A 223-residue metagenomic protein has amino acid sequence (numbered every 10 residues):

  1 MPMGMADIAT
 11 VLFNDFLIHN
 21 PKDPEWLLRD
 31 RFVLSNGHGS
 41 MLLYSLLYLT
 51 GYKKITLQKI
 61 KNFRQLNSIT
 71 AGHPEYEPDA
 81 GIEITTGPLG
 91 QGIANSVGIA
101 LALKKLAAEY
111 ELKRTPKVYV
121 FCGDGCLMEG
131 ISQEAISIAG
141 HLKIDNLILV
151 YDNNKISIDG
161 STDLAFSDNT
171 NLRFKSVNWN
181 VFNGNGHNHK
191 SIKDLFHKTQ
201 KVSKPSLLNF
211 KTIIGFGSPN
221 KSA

Functional and structural regions predicted by a protein language model:
P2-H141: Cofactor-binding active-site loop characterized by glycine-rich and histidine/acidic residues
D30-F32, P116-Y119, L147, K204-T212: Generic beta-sheet signal
G39-M41, L127-E129, K155-I158, K190-I192 (+1 more regions): Flexible loop/turn segments at secondary-structure boundaries
L49-T50, E134-I136, D163-D168, T199 (+1 more regions): Short secondary-structure boundary/capping segments
V120-C122, N180-N185: Short catalytic-loop micro-motif centered on adjacent basic/acidic residues
E129-N153, L207-F210: A short alpha/beta connector and helix-capping loop motif
H141-V150, I156-L172: Phosphate/pyrophosphate-binding betaalpha-module
L172-R173, W179-N180, H189-A223: Glycine/aspartate-rich loop-and-adjacent alpha/beta segment that forms the canonical ThDP
